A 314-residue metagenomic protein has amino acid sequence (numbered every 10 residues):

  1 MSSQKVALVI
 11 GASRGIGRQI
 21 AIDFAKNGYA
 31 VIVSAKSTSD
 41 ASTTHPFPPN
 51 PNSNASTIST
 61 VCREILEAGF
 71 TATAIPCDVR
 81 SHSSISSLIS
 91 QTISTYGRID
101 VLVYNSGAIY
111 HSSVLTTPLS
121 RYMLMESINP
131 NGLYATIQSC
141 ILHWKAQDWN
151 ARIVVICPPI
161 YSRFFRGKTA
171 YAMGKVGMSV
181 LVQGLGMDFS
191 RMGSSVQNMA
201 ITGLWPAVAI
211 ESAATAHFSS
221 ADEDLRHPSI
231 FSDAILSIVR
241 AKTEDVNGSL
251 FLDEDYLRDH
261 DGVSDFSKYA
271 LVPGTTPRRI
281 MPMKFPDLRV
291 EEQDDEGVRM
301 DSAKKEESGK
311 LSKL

Functional and structural regions predicted by a protein language model:
Q4-K5, F70-T71, R98-I99, W144-P159 (+2 more regions): Active-site loop of short-chain dehydrogenase/reductase
S13-R14: Conserved glycine-rich cofactor-binding loop
N27-T60: Conserved glycine-rich Rossmann-like NAD(P)H-binding loop of the short-chain dehydrogenase/reductase
F47-S59, S86, A108-M123, L142 (+1 more regions): Conserved mid-core segment of classical short-chain dehydrogenase/reductases
S90, S94, I128-W149, G186-R191: Amphipathic alpha-helical dimer-interface segment in Rossmann-like NAD(P)H-dependent oxidoreductases
A108-H111, L115-Y134, V154, M178: Catalytic Tyr-X3-Lys loop
L119, K145-S195, W205-I210, T215-A216: Catalytic loop of short-chain dehydrogenase/reductase
N198-M199, G203-L204, S220-S312: C-terminal helical subdomain
